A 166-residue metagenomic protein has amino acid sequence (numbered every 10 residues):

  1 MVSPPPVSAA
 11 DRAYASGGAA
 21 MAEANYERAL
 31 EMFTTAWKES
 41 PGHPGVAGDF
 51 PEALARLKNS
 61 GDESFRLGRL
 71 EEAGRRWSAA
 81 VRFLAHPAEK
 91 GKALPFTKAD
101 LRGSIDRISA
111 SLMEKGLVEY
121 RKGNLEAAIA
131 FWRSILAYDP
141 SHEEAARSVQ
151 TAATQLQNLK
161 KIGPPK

Functional and structural regions predicted by a protein language model:
W37-K38, G45, A55, R82 (+4 more regions): Conserved structural position within tetratricopeptide repeats
V46, E89-K90, T97, L101 (+1 more regions): TPR alpha-solenoid repeat register
L54-R69, A99-R121, T151-K166: Alpha-helical linker/edge segments of TPR/alpha-solenoid repeat scaffolds and analogous pre-/post-domain helices
